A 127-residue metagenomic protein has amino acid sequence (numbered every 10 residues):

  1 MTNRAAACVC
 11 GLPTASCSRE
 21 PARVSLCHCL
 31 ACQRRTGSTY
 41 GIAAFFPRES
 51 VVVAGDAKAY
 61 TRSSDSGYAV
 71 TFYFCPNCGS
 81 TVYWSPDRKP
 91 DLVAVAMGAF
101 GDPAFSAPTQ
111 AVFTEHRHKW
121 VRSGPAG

Functional and structural regions predicted by a protein language model:
M1-G127: A short Gly-Trp-Pro
